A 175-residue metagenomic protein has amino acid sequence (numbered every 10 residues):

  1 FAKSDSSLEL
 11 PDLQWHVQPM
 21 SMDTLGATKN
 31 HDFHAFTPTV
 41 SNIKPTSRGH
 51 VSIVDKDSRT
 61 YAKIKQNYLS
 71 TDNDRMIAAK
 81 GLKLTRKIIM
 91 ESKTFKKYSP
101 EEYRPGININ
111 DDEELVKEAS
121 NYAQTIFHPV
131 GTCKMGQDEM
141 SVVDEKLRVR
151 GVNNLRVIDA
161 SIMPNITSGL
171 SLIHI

Functional and structural regions predicted by a protein language model:
A2-I173: FAD-dependent oxidoreductase catalytic-site/capping-region signature
